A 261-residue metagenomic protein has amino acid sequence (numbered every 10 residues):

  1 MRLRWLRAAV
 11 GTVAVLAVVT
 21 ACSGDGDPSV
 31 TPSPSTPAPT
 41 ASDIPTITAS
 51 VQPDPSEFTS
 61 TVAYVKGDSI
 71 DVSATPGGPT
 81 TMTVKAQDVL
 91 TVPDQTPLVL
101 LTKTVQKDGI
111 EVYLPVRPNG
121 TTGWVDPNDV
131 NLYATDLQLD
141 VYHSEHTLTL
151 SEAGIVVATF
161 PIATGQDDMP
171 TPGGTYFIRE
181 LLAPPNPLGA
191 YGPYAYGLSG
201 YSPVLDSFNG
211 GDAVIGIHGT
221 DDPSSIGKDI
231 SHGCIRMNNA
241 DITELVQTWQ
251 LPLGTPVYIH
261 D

Functional and structural regions predicted by a protein language model:
M1-V10: Bacterial N-terminal signal peptides that target proteins for export
V18-A21: C-terminal motif of bacterial Sec signal peptides marking the signal peptidase cleavage site
S23-S42: Short, low-complexity, disordered segments immediately C-terminal to signal peptides in bacterial exported proteins
T40-L101: Beta-loop motif signature
G67-S69, K107-G109, G120, A134-D136 (+6 more regions): Extracytoplasmic
L90-N128: SH3/SH3-like beta-barrel superfamily modules
N119, V125-E152, V156-G165: A structural motif detector for short, solvent-exposed N-terminal "entry" segments of globular domains
D129-L137, Q166, T175, L182 (+1 more regions): Exported/periplasmic cell-wall-interacting domains
